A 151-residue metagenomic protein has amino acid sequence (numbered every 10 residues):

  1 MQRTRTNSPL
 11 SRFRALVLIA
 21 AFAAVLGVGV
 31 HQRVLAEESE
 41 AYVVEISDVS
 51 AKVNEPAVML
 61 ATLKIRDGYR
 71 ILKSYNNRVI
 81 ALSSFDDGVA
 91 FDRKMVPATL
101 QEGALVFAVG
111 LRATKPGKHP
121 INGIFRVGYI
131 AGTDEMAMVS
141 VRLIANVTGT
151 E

Functional and structural regions predicted by a protein language model:
R3-A20: Bacterial N-terminal signal peptides that target proteins for export
R5, V34-L35: Intrinsic structural disorder/low-complexity segments
L16, A21-V25, V58, T114: Intrinsic disorder/low-complexity segments
A24-R33: C-terminal segment of classical bacterial N-terminal signal peptides
L35-E151: Extracellular/lumen-exposed scaffold segments
